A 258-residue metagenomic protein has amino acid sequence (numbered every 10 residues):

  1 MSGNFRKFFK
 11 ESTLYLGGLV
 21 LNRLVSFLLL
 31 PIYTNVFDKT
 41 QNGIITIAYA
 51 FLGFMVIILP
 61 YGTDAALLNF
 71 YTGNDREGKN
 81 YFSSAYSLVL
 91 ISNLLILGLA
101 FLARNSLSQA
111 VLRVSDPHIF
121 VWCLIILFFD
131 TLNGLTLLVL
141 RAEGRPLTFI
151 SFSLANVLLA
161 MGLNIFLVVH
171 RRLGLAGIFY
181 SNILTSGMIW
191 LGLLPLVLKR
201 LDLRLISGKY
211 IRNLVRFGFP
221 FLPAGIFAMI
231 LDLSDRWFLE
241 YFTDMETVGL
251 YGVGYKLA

Functional and structural regions predicted by a protein language model:
M1-F8, L147, L175-F179, L191-D232 (+2 more regions): Interhelical loop/hinge segments that connect adjacent transmembrane helices in multipass membrane
S2-R6, F37-T40, M55-V89, S108 (+1 more regions): Transmembrane-helix boundary and interhelical linker motifs in polytopic inner-membrane proteins
N4, V20, L67, L137-A142 (+3 more regions): C-terminal transmembrane helix end/exit motif
N4-D64, N93, L97-F101, V157-M161 (+2 more regions): Signature of the first transmembrane helix
F9-N22, K79-N80, V89, V121-I125 (+2 more regions): Alpha-helical transmembrane segments of multi-pass membrane transporters/permeases
F54, I58, G98, L102 (+5 more regions): Alpha-helical transmembrane segments of multi-pass membrane proteins
S84-L112: Alpha-helical transmembrane segments of multi-pass membrane transport and lipid-handling proteins
P117, V121, I150-K199: Hydrophobic alpha-helical transmembrane segments
